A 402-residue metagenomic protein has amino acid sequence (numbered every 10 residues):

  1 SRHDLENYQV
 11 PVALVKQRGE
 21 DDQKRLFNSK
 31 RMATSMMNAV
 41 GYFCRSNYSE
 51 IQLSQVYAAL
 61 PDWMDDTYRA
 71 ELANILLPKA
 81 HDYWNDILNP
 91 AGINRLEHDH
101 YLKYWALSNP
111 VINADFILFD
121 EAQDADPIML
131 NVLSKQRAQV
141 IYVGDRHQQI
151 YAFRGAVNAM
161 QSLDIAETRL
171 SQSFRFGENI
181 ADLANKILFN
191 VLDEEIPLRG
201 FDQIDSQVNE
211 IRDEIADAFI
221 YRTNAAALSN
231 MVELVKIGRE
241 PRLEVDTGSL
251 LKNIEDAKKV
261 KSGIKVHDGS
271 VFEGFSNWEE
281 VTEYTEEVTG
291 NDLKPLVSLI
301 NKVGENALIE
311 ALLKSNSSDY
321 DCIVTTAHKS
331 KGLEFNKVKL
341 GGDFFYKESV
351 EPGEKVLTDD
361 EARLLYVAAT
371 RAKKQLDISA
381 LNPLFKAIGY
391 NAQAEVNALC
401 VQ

Functional and structural regions predicted by a protein language model:
S1-V40, V235-G238, R242-S249: Conserved P-loop NTPase-based nucleic-acid remodeling module centered on helicase motor cores
K16-F116, P127-M129, A152: Accessory N-terminal region flanking or inserted into the helicase ATPase core in nucleic-acid motor proteins
V111-I112, F116, Q123-Q207, E214 (+8 more regions): Conserved helicase motor core of SF1/SF2 NTP-dependent helicases
E121-D124, R371: Catalytic glutamate of the conserved HExxH
D182-I187, I254-S262, A394: Short, surface-exposed amphipathic charged segments that create phosphate/polyanion-binding patches used for binding
K258-S379, P383-F385: Conserved helicase C-terminal RecA-like lobe
C400-Q402: Acidic, low-complexity intrinsically disordered tails
